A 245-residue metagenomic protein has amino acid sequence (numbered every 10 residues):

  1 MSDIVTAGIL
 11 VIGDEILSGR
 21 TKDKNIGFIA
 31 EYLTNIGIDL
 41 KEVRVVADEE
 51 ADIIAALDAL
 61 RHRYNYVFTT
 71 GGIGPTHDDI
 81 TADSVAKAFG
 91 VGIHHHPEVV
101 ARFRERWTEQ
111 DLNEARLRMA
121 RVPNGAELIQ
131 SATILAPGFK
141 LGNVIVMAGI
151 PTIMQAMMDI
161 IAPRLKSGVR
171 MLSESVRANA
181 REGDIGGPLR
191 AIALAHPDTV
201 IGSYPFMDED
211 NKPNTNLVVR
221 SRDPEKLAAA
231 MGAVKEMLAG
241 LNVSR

Functional and structural regions predicted by a protein language model:
S2-V43, D48, E225-A229: Glycine-rich phosphate/diphosphate-binding loop of Rossmann-like nucleotide-binding domains
I4-A7, R63-Y64, P123-N124, L135-A136 (+2 more regions): Short coil/turn connectors at secondary-structure junctions
I12-D14, T69-H77, G149, Y204 (+1 more regions): Glycine-rich beta-strand-to-loop/alpha-helix junction loops that act as flexible
G27-I80, K87: N-terminal small/polar loop signature for handling phosphorylated ligands or for N-terminal nucleophile
V45-D48, E98, L117, A180: Short beta->alpha linker loops
D52-D58, D79-G168: Proline/glycine-rich low-complexity loops and linkers
N143-M237: An accessory alpha-helical subdomain
M237-R245: Conserved short beta-strand edge segments in small beta-sheet-based binding/regulatory domains
